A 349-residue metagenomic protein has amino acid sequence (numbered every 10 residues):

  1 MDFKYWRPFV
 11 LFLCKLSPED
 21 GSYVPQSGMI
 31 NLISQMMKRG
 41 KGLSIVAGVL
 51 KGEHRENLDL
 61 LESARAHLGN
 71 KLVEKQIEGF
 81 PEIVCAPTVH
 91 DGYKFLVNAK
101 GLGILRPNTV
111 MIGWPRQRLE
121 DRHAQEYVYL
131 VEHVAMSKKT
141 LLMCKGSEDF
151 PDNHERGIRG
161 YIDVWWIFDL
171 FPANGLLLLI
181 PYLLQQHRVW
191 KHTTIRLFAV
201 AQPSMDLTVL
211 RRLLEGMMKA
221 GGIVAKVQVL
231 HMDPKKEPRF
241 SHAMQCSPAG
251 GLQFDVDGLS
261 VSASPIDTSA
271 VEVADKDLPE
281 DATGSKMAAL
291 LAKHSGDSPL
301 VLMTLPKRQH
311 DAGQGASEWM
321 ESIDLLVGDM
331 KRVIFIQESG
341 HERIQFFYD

Functional and structural regions predicted by a protein language model:
M1-D349: Membrane-embedded alpha-helical bundles that form conduits across membranes
